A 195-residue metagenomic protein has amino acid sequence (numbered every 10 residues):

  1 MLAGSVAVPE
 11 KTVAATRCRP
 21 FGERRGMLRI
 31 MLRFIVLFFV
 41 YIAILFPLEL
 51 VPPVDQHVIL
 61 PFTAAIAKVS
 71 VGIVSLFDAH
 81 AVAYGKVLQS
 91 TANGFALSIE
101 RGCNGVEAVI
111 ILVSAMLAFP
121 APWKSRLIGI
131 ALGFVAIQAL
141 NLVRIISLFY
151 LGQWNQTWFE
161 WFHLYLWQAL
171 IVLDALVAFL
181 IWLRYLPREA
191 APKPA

Functional and structural regions predicted by a protein language model:
L2-A195: Hydrophobic N-terminal alpha-helices or hydrophobic patches in metabolic proteins across all domains of life
